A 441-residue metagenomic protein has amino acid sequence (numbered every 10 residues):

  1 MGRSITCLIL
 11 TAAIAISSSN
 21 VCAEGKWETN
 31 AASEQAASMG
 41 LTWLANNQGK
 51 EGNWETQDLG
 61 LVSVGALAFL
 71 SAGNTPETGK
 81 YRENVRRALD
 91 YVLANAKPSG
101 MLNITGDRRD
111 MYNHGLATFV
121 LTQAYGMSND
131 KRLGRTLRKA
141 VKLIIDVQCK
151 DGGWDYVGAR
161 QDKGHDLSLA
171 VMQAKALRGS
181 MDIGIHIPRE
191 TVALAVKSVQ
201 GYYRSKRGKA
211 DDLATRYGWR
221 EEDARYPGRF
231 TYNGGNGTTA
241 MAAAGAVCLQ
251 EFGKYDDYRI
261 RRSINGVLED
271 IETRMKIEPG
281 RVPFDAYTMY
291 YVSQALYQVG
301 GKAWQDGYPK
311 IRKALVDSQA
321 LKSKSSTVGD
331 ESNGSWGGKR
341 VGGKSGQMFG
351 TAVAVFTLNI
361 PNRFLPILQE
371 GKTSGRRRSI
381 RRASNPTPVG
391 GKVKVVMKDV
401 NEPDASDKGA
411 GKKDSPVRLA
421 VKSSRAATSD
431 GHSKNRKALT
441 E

Functional and structural regions predicted by a protein language model:
M1-T6: Positively charged n-region of N-terminal signal peptides that target proteins for export
C7-S17: Bacterial N-terminal signal peptides
S19-E441: Preference for long, amphipathic alpha-helical scaffolds in soluble/luminal domains and all-alpha bundles
